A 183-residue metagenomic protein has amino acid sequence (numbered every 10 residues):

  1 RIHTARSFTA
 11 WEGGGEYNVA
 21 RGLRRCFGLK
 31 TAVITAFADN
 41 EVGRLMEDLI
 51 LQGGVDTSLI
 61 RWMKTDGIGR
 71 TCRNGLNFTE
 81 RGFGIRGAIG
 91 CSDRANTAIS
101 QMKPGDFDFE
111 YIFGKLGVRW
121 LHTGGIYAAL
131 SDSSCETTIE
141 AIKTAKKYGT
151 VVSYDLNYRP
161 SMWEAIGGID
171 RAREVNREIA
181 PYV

Functional and structural regions predicted by a protein language model:
R1, T35, Y154-L156: Active-site flanking residues adjacent to catalytic metal/cofactor-binding acidic residues
H3-G13: Short pre-catalytic strand/loop immediately N-terminal to key active-site residues, enriched for Gly-Thr
W11, N18-K30, Q52: Alpha-helix C-terminal capping segments
W11-N18, P104, R171, V175: Short secondary-structure boundary/capping elements
G15, V42, T137: Conserved alpha-helical elements of sugar-nucleotide-dependent glycosyltransferases
K30-G125: Conserved N-terminal subdomain of the carbohydrate kinase-like
W120-V183: Conserved beta-alpha-beta core of the PfkB/ribokinase-like small-molecule kinase fold
